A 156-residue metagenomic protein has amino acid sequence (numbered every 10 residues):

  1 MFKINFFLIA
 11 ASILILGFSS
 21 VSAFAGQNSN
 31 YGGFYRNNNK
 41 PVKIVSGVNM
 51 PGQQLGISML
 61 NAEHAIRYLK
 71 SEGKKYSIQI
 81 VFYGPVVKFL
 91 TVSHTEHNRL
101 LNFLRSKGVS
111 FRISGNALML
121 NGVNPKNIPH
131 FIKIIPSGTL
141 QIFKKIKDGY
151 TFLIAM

Functional and structural regions predicted by a protein language model:
M1-A10: Bacterial N-terminal signal peptides that target proteins for export
I9-S19: Bacterial N-terminal signal peptides
V21-A25: Sec/Tat signal peptide C-region and signal peptidase I cleavage site
G26-S77: N-terminal secretory signal peptides
K43-G47, Q79-F82, S110-I113: Structural recognition of the beta-strand scaffold that forms the well-ordered cores of secreted hydrolase catalytic
P51, Y83-V86, N116: Solvent-exposed coil/turn segments that connect beta secondary-structure elements in extracytoplasmic/periplasmic
Y76-L90: Acidic helix-start/capping segments at beta-turn-to-alpha-helix junctions
T91-M156: A cross-taxonomic marker for long C-terminal extensions/tails that follow the last structured domain
